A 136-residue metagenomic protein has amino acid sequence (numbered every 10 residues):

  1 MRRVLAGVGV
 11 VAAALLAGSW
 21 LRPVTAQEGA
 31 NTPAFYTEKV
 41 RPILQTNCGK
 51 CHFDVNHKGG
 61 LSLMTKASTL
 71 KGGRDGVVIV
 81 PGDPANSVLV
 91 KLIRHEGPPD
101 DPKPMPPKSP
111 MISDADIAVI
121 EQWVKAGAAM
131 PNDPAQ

Functional and structural regions predicted by a protein language model:
V4-L5, A17-Q136: Aromatic- and Gly/Pro-enriched helix-to-coil junctions and flexible linker segments
L5-A12: Sec-dependent signal peptide hydrophobic core
